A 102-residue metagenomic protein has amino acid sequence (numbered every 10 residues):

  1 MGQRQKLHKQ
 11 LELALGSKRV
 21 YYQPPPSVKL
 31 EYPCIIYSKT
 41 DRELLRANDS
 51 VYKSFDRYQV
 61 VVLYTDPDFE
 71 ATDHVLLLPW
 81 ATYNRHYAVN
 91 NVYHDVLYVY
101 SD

Functional and structural regions predicted by a protein language model:
M1-L44, S50: Small/polar-rich, solvent-exposed N-terminal microdomains that initiate assembly or binding
L30, V51-F55, N90-V92: Short coil/turn motifs at beta-sheet boundaries
C34-I35, Y58, A81, L97: A broad, low-specificity signal marking well-ordered, structured residues that form hydrophobic/aromatic
Y37-K39, Y52-S54, L77-P79: General N-terminal targeting signals
L45-N48, Q59-Y64, Y83-A88: Glycine-rich loops and low-complexity Gly/Arg-rich segments that provide flexible linkers or classic glycine-based
S54-D66, Y93-D102: Oligomerization/assembly interface segments of phage tail-like spikes and tubes
P67-H74: Short, conserved charged micro-motifs
H74-D102: Acidic-leaning, charged glycine-interspersed low-complexity segments
